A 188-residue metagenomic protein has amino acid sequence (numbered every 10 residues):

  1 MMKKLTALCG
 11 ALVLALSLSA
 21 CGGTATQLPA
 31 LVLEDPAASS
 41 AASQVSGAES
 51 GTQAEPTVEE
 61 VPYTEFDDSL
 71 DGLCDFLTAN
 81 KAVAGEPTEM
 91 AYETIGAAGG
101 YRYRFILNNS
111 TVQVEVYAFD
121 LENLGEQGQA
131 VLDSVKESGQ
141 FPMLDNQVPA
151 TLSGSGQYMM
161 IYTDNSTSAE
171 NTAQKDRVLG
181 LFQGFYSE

Functional and structural regions predicted by a protein language model:
M1-L5, L12: Positively charged n-region of N-terminal signal peptides that target proteins for export
L16-A20: C-terminal motif of bacterial Sec signal peptides marking the signal peptidase cleavage site
G22-Y101, T172-E188: N-terminal "mature-domain start" segment
V58-T64, Q113-F119, I161-A169: Second-shell loop/turn segments in exported
F105-N109, S153-S155: Active-site beta-strand termini and strand-to-loop segments that position acidic
L107-Q127: A short acidic-to-branched-hydrophobic micro-motif
Q127-D145: Short, Gly/Ser/Thr-enriched beta-strand-loop segments that form substrate-interacting elements of hydrolase/peptidase
G139-E188: A short, solvent-exposed beta-edge/loop patch
